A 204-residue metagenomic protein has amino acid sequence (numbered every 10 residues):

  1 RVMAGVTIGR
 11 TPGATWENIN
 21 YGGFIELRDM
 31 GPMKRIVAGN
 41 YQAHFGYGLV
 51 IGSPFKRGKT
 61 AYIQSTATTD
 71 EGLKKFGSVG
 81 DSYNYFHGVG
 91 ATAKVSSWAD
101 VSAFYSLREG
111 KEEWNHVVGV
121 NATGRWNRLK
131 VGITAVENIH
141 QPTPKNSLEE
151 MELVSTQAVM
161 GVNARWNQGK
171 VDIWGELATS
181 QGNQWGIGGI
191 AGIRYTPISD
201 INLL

Functional and structural regions predicted by a protein language model:
R1-K34, R57, A61-L204: Signature for the C-terminal beta-barrel architecture of outer-membrane proteins
Q42-G58: Short, solvent-exposed beta-strand-terminating loops
